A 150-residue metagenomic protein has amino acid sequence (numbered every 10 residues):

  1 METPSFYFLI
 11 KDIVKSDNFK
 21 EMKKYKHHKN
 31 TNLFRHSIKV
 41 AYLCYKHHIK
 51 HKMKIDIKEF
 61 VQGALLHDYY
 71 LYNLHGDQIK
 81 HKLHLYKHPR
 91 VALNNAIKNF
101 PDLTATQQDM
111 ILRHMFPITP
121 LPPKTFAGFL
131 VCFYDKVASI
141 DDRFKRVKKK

Functional and structural regions predicted by a protein language model:
M1-K150: Metal-dependent phosphohydrolase cores
